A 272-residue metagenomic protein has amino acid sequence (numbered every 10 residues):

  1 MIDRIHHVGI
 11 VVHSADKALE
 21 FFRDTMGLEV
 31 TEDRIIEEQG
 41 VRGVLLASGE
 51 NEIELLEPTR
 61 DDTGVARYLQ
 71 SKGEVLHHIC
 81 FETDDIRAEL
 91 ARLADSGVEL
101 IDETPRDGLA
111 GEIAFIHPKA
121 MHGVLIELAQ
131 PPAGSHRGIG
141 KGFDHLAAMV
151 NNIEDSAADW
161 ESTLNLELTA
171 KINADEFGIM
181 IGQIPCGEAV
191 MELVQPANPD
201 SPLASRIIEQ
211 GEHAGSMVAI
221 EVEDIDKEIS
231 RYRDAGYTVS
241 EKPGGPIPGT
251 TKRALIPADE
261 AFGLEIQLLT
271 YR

Functional and structural regions predicted by a protein language model:
M1-G9, D16-A47, E57-P58: An N-terminus-focused feature that recognizes amino-terminal "leader" regions
M1-L19, E74-T83, A129-A158, G215-I220 (+1 more regions): N-terminal beta-strand motif that seeds the catalytic metal site of vicinal oxygen chelate
A18, E29-V30, E52-L55, D61-G64 (+7 more regions): Short loop/beta submotifs within extracellular cysteine-rich repeat domains
A18-R23, L93, S156-E161, Y232: Conserved active-site tyrosine of GNAT-family acetyltransferases
I36-E52, E176-V190: C-terminal "cap" of GNAT-fold acetyltransferases
E54, R87-K141, M180-G187, E192 (+2 more regions): Vicinal oxygen chelate
L146-Q195: Aromatic-anchored, glycine/proline-accented short structural segments that stabilize local strand-turns or short
